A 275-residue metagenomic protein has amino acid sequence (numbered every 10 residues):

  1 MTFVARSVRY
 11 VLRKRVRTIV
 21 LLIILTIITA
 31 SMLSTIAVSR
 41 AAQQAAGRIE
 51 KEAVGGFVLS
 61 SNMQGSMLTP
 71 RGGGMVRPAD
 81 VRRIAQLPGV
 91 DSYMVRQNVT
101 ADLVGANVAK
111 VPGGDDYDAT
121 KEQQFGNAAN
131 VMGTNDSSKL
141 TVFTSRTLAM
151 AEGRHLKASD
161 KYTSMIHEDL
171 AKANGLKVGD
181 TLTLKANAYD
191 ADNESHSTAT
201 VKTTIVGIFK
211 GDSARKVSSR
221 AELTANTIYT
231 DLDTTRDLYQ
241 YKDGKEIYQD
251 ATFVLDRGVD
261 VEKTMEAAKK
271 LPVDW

Functional and structural regions predicted by a protein language model:
M1-A5: Short, membrane-interfacial amphipathic segments enriched in basic
V8, R17-I19, T29-M63: Alpha-helical transmembrane segments
V11-L12: Short helix-to-coil transition segments within interhelical loops that connect adjacent transmembrane helices
R15-L21, G89-S92: Short, low-complexity, intrinsically disordered N-terminal segments
L22-T26: Residue-level signature of the transmembrane alpha-helical core of multi-pass small-molecule transporters
I27-I28, F253: Hydrophobic transmembrane alpha-helices of secondary-active solute transporters
K51-M63, M67-L68, G72-S92, T100-W275: Basic-flanked hydrophobic alpha-helices used for secretion and membrane insertion
